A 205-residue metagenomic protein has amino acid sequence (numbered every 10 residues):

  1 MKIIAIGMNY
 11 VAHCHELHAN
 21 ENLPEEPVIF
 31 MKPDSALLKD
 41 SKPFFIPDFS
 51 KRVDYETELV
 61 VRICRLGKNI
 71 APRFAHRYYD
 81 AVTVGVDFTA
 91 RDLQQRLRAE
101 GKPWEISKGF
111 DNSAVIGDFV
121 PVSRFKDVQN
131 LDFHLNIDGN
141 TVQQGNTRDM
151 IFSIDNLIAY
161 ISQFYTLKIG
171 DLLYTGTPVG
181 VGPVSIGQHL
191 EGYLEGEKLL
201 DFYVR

Functional and structural regions predicted by a protein language model:
M1-G85, R91-Q95: Extended, compositionally biased flexible segments
N9, H13-L23, I29, T83 (+1 more regions): Catalytic-pocket segment enriched in acidic/His residues
